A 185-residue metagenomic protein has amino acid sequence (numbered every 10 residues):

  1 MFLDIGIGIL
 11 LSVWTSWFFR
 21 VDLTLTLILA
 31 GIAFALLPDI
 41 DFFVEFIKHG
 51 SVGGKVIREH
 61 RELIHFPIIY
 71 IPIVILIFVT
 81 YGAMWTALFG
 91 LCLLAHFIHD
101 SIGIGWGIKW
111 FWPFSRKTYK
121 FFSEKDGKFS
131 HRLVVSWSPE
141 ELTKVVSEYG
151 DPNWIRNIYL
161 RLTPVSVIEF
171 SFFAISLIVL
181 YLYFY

Functional and structural regions predicted by a protein language model:
M1-Y185: N-terminal membrane-targeting hydrophobic helices
